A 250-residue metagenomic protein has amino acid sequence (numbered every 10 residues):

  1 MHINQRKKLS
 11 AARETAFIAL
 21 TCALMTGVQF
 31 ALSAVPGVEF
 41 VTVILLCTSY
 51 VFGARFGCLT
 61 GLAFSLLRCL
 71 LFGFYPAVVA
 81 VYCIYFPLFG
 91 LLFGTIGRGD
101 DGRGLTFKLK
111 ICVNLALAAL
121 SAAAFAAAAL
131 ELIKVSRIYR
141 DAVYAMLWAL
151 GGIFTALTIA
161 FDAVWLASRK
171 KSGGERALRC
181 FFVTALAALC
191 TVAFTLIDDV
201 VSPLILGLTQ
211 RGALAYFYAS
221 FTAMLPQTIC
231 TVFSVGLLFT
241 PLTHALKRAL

Functional and structural regions predicted by a protein language model:
M1-L250: Loop-helix junctions at membrane interfaces
